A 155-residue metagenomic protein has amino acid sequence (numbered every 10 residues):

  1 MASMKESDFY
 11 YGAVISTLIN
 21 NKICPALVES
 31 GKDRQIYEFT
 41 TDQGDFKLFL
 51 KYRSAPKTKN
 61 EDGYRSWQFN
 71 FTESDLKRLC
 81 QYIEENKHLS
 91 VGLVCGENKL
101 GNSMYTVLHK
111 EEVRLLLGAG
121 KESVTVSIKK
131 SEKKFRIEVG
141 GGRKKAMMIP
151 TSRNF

Functional and structural regions predicted by a protein language model:
M1-G44, P56: Acidic-basic catalytic patches of nuclease active cores, encompassing PD-(D/E)XK and other metal-cofactor nuclease
Y10, N20-L27, G31, L79 (+2 more regions): Positively charged, aromatic-accented nucleic-acid-binding surfaces
D33-Y37, N70-I83, L93-V94: Short secondary-structure capping micro-motifs at structural edges
Y37-T72: Conserved catalytic cores of phosphodiester-cleaving nucleases, focusing on short active-site segments
S54, E97-K99, R114: Short loop/turn segments at secondary-structure transitions that flank enzyme active sites
F71, L76, E84-L89, S103 (+2 more regions): Electrostatic, structured charged patches in enzyme active sites and in nucleic-acid/phosphate-binding
Q81-L108: Nucleic-acid nuclease catalytic cores
S103-F155: Non-catalytic C-terminal interaction segments of nucleic acid-processing enzymes
